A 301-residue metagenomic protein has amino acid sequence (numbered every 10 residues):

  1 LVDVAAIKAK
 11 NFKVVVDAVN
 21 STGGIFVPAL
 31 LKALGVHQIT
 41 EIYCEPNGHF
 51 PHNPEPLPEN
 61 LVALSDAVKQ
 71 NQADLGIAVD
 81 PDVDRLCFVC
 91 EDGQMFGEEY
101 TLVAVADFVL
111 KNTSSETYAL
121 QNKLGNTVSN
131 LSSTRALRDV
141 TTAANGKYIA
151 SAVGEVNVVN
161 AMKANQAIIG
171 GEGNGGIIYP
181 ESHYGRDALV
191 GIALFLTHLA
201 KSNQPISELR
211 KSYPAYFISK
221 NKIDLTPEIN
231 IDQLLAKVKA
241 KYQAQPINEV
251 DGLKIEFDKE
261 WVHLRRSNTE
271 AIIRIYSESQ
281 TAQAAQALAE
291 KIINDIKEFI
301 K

Functional and structural regions predicted by a protein language model:
L1-H49: Gly/Ser-rich phosphate-binding catalytic loop and adjacent alpha/beta segment that cradle a phosphoryl group at enzyme
L1-I7, N60-A63, A150-A152: Active-site glycine-rich loop that binds ribose-phosphate moieties when present
V16, E41-Y43, A78-V79, F96-E98 (+3 more regions): General beta-strand structural signal in soluble alpha/beta enzymes
I25-A29, P51-E55, L86-D92, L137-A143 (+2 more regions): Short acidic, glycine/serine/threonine-rich loops at helix termini
A29-V89: N-terminal small/polar loop signature for handling phosphorylated ligands or for N-terminal nucleophile
A63-E116, L120-L131, R135-N145: Replace "Mg2+/Mn2+-dependent" with "divalent metal-dependent
N112-S114, N122-K301: Phosphate-binding and adjacent anionic-ligand microenvironments
